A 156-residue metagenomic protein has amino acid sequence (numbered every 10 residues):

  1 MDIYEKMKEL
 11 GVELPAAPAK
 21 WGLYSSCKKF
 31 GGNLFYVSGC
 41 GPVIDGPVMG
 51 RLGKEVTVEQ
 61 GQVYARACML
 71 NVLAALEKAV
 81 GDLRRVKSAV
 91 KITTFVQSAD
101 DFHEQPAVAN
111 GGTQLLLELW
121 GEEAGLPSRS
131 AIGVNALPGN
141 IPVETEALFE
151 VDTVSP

Functional and structural regions predicted by a protein language model:
M1-P156: Short, polar/acidic, helix-capping and beta-turn segments at strand->helix junctions that line the mouths
